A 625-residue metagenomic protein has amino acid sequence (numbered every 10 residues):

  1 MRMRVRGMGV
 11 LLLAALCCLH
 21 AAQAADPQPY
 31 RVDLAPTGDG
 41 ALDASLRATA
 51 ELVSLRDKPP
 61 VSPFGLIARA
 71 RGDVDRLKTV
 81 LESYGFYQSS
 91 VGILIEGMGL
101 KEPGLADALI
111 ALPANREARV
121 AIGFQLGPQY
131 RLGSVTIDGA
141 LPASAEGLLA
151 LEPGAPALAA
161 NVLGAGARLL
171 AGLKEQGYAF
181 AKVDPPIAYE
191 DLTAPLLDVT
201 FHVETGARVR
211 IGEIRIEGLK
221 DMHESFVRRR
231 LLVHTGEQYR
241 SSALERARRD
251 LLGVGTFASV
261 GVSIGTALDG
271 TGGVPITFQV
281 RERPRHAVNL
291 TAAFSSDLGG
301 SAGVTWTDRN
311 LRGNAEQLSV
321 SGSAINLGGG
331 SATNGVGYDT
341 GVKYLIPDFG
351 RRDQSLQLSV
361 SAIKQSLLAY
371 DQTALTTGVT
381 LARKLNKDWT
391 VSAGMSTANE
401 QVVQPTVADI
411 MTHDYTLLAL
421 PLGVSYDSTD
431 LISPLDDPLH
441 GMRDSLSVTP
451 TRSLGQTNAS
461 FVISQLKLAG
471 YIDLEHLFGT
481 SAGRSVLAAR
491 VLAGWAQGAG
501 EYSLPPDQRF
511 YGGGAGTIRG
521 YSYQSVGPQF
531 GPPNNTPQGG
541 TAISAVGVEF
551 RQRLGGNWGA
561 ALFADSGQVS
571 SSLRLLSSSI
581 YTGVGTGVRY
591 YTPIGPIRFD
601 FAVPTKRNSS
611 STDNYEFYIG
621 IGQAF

Functional and structural regions predicted by a protein language model:
M1-V10: Bacterial N-terminal signal peptides that target proteins for export
G9-C18: Bacterial N-terminal signal peptides
H20-A24: Sec/Tat signal peptide C-region and signal peptidase I cleavage site
A25-A41, S54-G300, T305, Q317-Y338 (+6 more regions): Periplasmic polypeptide-binding modules associated with outer-membrane biogenesis and secretion
I122, F201, G328, Q568-S572 (+1 more regions): Short, solvent-exposed loop/turn segments at secondary-structure junctions
P142-S144, R240-L435, H440-S445, I518-G520 (+4 more regions): Gram-negative/organellar outer-membrane beta-barrel architecture
I276-R283, T291-T307, L385, G394 (+4 more regions): Extended beta-strand-rich architecture
A560-F563, P596-A602: Conserved active-site loop/cleft motifs that coordinate metal ions or position small ligands
